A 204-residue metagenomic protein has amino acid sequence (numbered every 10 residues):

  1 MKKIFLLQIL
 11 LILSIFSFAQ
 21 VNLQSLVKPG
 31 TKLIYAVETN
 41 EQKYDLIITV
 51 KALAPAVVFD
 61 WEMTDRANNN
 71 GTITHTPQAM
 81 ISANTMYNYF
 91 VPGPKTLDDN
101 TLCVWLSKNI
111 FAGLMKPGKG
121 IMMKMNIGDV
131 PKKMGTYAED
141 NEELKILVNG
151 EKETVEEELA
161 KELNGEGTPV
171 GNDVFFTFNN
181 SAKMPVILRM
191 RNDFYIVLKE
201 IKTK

Functional and structural regions predicted by a protein language model:
I4-S17: Sec-dependent N-terminal signal peptides
V21-W105, N109, G113-K204: Acidic, serine/threonine-rich low-complexity disordered tracts
